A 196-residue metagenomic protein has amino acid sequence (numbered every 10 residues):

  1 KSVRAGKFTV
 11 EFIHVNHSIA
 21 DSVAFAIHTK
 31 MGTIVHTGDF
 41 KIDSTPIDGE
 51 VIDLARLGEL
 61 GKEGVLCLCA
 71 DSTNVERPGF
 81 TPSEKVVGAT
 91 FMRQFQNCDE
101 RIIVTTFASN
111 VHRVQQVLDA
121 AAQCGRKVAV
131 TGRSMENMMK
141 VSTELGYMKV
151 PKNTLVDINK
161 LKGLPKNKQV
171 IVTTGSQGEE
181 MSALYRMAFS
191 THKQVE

Functional and structural regions predicted by a protein language model:
K1-L164, S176-Q194: His/Asp/Glu-rich metal-coordinating catalytic cores of metallo-dependent phosphodiesterases/hydrolases acting on
N167-Q169: Short, surface-exposed beta-edge/turn micro-motifs
V172-T174: Short beta-strand segments
